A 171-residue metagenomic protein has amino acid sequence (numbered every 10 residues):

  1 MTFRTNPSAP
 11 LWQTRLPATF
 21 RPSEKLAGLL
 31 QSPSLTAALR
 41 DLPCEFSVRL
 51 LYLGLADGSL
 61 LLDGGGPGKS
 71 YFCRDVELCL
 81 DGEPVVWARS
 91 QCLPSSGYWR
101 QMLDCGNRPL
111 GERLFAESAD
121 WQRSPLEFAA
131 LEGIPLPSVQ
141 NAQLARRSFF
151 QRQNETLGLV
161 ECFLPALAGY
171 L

Functional and structural regions predicted by a protein language model:
M1-L171: Composition-driven recognition of glycine/serine/threonine/acidic- and proline-rich low-complexity segments and repeats
